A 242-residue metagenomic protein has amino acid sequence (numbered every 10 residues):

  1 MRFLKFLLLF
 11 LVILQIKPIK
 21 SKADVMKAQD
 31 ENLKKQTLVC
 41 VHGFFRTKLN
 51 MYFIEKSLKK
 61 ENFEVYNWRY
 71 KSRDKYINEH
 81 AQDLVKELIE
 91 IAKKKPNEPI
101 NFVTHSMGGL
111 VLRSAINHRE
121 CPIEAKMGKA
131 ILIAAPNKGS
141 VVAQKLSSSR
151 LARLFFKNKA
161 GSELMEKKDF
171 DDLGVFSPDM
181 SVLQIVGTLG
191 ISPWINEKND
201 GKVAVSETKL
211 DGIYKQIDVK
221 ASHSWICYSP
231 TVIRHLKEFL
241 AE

Functional and structural regions predicted by a protein language model:
R2-L9: Sec-dependent signal peptide recognition, specifically the positively charged N-region followed immediately by
L9-K17: Hydrophobic h-region of N-terminal signal peptides that target proteins for export in Gram-negative bacteria
S21-A23: Boundary at the C-terminal end of the N-terminal hydrophobic targeting segment
E31-T37: Proline/glycine-enriched tight loop/beta-turn segments at coil->beta junctions that connect or precede beta-strands
L38-F44, K48-L49, E61, V65-K71 (+1 more regions): Serine-dependent carboxylesterase/thioesterase catalytic core of lipase-like alpha/beta-hydrolase/SGNH enzymes
F176-E242: C-terminal catalytic-base region of ester-bond hydrolases, centering on the histidine of the charge-relay
